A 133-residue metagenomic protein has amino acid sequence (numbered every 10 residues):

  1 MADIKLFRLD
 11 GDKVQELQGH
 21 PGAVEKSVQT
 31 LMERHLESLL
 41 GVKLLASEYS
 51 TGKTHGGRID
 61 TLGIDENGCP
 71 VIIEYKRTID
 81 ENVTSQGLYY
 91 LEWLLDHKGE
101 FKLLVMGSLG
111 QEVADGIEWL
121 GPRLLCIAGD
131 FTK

Functional and structural regions predicted by a protein language model:
M1-K133: Charged, terminal alpha-helix-loop-beta segments that serve as non-catalytic nucleic-acid engagement and/or assembly
